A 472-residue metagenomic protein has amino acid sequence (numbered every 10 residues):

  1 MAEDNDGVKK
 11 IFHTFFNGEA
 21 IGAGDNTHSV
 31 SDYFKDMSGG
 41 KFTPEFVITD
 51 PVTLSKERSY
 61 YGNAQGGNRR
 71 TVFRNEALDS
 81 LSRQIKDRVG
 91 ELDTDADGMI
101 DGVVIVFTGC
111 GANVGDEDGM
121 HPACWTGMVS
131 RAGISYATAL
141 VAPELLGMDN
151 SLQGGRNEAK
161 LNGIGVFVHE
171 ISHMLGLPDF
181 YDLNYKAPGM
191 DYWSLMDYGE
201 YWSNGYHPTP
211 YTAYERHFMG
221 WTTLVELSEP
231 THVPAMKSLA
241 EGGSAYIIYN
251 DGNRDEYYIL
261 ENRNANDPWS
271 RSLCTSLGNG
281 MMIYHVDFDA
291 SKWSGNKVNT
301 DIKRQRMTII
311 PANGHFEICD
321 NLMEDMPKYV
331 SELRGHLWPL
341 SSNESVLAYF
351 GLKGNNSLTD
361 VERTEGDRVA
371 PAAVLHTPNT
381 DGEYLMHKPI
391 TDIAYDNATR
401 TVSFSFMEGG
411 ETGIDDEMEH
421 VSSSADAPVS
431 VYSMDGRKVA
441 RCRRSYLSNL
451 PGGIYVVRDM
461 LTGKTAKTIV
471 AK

Functional and structural regions predicted by a protein language model:
M1-I21: N-terminal module-boundary/linker segments of secreted carbohydrate-active enzymes
A23-A137: Active-site-proximal segments of metallohydrolase catalytic domains
N26-T27, S31-Y33, M37, G102-V104 (+2 more regions): Extracellular hydrolytic enzyme modules, especially secreted metalloproteases of the metzincin/thermolysin-like class
A240-G410: Extracellular low-complexity, Gly/Ser/Thr-rich intrinsically disordered linkers and protease-sensitive activation/hinge
M407-V429: Residue-level detector of functionally pivotal "anchor" positions at catalytic/ligand-binding pockets or at interdomain
Y432-K438, Y455: Short, glycine-anchored, charge-dense loop/turn motifs used at functional sites
A440-S448: Short, solvent-exposed S/T- and G/P-enriched segments that are highly enriched in secreted/extracellular and lumenal
G452-K472: C-terminal tail/sorting-segment detector
